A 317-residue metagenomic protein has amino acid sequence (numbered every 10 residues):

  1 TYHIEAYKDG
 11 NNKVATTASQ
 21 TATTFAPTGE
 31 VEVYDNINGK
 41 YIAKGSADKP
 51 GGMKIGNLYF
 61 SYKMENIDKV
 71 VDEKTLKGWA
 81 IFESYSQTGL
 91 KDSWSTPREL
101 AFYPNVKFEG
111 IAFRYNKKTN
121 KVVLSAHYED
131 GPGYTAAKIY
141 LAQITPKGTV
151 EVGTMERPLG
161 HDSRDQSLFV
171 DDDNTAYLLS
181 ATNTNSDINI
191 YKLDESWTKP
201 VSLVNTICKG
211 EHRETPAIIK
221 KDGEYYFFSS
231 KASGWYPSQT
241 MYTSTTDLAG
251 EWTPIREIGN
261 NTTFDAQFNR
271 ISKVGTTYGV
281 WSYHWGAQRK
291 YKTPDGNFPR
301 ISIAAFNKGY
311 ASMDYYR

Functional and structural regions predicted by a protein language model:
T1-N12: Beta-strand-rich modules
K8, T23-R317: Carbohydrate-active catalytic/glycan-binding domains of CAZyme proteins, especially the secreted or lumenal ectodomains
K13-A15, W252: A structural signal for beta-strand boundary/capping segments at domain termini and interdomain linkers
A15-T21: Edge beta-strands of extracellular beta-sandwich domains
